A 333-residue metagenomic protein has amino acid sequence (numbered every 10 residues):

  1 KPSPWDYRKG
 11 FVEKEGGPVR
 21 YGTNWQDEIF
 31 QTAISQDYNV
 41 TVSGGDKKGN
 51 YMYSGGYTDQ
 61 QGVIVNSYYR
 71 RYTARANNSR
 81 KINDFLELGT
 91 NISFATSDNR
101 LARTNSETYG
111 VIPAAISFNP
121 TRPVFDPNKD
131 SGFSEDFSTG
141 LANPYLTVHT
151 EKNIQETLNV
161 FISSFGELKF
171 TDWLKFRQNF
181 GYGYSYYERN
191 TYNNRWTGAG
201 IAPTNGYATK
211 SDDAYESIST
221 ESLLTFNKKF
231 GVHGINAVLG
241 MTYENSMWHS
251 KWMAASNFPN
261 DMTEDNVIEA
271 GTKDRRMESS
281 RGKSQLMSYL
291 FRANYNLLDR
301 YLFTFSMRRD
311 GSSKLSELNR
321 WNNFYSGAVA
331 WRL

Functional and structural regions predicted by a protein language model:
K1-T23, T32, G62-Y69, T73-N159 (+3 more regions): Surface-exposed loop/interface segments of Gram-negative outer-membrane beta-barrel transport/assembly proteins
I29-F30, D37-D59, V63, R75-K81 (+3 more regions): Predominantly transmembrane beta-strands of Gram-negative outer membrane beta-barrel pores used for transport
S35, D46-K47, N83, K169-T171 (+2 more regions): Outer-membrane beta-barrel channels and translocator barrels
Q36-V40, Y72-A76, V160-S164, E216-S222 (+3 more regions): Hydrophobic, lipid-facing positions within transmembrane beta-strands of outer-membrane proteins
G55-D59, F303-S312, L333: Transmembrane beta-strand segments that form the barrel wall of outer-membrane beta-barrel proteins
E167-D172, A293: Long hydrophobic segments that form regular secondary structure
N179, R292-N296, F303-S306: Exposed, low-structure sequence patches enriched in small/polar residues
E317-W321: Short glycine/threonine-rich loop-to-helix capping motif typified by GTGT followed within a few residues by an Asp-Pro
